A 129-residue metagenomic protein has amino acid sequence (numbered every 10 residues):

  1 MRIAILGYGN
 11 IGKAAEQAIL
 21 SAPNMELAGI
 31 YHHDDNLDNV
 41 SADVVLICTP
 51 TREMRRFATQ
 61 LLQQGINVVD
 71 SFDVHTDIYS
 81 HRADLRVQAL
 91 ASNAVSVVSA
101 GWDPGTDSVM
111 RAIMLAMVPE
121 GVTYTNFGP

Functional and structural regions predicted by a protein language model:
M1-D35: N-terminal Rossmann-like dinucleotide-binding module
G9-G12, H75-I78, S99-S108, P129: Gly/Ser/Thr-rich loops at beta-strand to alpha-helix junctions that form or flank small-molecule/cofactor-binding
G29, V44, N67: Short, Asp-centered acidic motifs that coordinate Mg2+ and/or phosphate in catalytic or ligand-binding sites
V40-Q63, H75-Y79: Beta-loop-alpha module in the N-terminal Rossmann-like domain of NAD(P)-dependent dehydrogenases, especially those
D70, S96-A100, N126: General beta-strand structural signal in soluble alpha/beta enzymes
F72-S96: Rossmann-fold NAD(P)-binding glycine/threonine-rich loop
D103-P129: Conserved anion/nucleotide-ligand pocket segment
